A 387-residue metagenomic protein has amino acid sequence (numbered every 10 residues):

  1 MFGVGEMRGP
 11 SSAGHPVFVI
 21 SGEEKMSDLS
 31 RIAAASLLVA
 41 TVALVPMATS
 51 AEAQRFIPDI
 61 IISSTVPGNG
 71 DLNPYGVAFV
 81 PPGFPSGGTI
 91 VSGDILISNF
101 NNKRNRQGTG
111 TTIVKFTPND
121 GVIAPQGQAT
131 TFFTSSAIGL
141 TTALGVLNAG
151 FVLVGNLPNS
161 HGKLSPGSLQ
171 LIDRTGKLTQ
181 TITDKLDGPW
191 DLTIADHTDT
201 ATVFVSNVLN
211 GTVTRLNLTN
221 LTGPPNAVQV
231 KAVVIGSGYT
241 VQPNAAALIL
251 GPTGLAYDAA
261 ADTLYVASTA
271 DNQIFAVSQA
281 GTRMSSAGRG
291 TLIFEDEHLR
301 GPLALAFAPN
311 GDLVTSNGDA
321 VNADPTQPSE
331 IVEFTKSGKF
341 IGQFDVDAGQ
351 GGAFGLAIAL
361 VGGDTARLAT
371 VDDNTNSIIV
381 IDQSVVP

Functional and structural regions predicted by a protein language model:
K25-S36: Bacterial N-terminal signal peptides that target proteins for export
T41-S50: C-terminal segment of classical bacterial N-terminal signal peptides
R55-N69, N119-G139, L171-G188, V228-A247 (+2 more regions): Surface-exposed loop and turn segments in beta-propeller and other repeat-based domains that flank or scaffold
V66-S92, G108, F133-V152, L157-S168 (+5 more regions): Beta-rich, blade/repeat-based domains predominating in secreted/periplasmic proteins but also intracellular
F100-N102, N156-N159, H197, S206-L209 (+7 more regions): Short loop/turn segments immediately following the C-termini of beta-strands
T111-V114, G167-Q170, G211-T214, Q273-A276 (+2 more regions): A short loop-to-beta-strand structural motif that recurs across blades of beta-propeller domains
F116-I123, L216-A227, V277-S285, K336 (+1 more regions): Short loop/turn segments immediately following beta-strands, especially the blade-tip and inter-blade linker loops
A353-P387: Blade-level signature of beta-propeller repeat domains, shared across WD40, Kelch, NHL, RCC1 and BNR/Asp-box propellers
